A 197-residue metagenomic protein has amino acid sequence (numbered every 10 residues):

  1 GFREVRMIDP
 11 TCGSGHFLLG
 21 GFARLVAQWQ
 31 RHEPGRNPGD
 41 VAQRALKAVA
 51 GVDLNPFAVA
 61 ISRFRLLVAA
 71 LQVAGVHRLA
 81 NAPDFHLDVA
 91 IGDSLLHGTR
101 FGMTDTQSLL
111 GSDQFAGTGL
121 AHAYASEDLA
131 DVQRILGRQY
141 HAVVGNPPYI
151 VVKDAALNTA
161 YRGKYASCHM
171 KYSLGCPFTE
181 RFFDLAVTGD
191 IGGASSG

Functional and structural regions predicted by a protein language model:
G1-G197: SAM-dependent methyltransferase catalytic region
